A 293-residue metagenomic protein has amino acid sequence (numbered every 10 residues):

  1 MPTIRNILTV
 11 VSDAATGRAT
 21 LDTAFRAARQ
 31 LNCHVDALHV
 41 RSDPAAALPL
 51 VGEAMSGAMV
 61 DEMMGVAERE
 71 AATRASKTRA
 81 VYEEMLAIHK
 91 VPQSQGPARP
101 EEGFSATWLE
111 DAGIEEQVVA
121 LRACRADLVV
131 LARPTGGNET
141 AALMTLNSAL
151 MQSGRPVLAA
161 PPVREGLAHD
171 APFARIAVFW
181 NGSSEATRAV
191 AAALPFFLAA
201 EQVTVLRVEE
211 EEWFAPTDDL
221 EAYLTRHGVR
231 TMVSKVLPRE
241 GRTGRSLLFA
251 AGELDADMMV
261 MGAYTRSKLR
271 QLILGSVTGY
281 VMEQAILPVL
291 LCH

Functional and structural regions predicted by a protein language model:
M1, S42-A45, E53, E84-V129 (+4 more regions): Structural beta-alpha unit
P2-M64, Q152, P162, D170-P238: Small/aliphatic-rich secondary-structure junction motif
L21-T23, Q30, E116-H169, A250-H293: Gly/Ser-rich helix-loop-strand patches that form or flank binding pockets for ribonucleotide-derived cofactors
D36-L38, L109, V130, L158 (+4 more regions): Hydrophobic/aromatic beta-strand patches that form the interior of the parallel beta-sheet core in alpha/beta enzyme
L48, A120, A141, A189 (+3 more regions): Short, well-ordered secondary-structure micro-motifs
M59-S76: A short acidic, glycine-rich active-site loop that binds or catalyzes chemistry on phosphate/adenosine moieties
E68-R69, G136-G137, E209-E212: Short histidine/acidic/glycine/proline-rich micro-motifs that form metal- and phosphate-coordinating active-site loops
K77-I88, D219, Y223: Amphipathic alpha-helical segments that form well-ordered structural scaffolds and often line/cohere around active
